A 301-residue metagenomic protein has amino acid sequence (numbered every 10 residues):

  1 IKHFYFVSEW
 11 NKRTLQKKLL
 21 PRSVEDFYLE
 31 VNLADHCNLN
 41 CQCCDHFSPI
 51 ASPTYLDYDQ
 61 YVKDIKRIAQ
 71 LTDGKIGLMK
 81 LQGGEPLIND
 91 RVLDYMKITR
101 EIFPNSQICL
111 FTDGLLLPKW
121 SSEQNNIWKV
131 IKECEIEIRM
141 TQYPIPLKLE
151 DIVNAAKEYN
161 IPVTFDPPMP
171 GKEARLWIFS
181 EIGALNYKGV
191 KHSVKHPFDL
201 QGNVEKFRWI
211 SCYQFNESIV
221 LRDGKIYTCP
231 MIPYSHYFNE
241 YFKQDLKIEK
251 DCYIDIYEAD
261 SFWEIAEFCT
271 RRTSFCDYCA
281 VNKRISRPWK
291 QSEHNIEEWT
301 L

Functional and structural regions predicted by a protein language model:
H3-E123: Conserved alpha-helical substructure of the radical SAM core
D26-Y28, E135, F215-N216, T273: Extracellular structured ligand-interaction cores
N38, P49, P86, L115-L117 (+4 more regions): Short, solvent-exposed loop/turn segments at secondary-structure junctions
T72-D73, I131-K132, T270: Flexible, charged surface loops at secondary-structure boundaries
N89-D223, Y227-T228: Conserved AdoMet/S-adenosylmethionine-binding subsite of the radical SAM
V194-L301: Accessory C-terminal segments flanking Radical SAM cores
